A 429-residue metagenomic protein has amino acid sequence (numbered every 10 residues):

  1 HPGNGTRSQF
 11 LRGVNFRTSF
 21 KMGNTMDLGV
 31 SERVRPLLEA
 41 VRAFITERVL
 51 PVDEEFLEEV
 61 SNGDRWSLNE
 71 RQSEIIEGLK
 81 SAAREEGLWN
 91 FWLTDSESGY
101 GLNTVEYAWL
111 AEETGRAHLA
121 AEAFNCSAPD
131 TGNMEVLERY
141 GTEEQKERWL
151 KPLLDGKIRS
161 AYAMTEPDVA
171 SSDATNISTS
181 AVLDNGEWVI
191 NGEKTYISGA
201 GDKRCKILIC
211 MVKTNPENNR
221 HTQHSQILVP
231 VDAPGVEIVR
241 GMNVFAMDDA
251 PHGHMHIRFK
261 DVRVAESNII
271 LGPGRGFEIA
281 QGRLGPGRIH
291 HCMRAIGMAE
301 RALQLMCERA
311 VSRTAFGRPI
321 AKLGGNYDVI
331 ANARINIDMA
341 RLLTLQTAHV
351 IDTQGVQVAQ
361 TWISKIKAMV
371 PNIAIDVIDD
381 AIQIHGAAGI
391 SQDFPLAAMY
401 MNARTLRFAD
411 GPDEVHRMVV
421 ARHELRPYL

Functional and structural regions predicted by a protein language model:
G23-H118, S127, Y140-Q145, P152 (+5 more regions): Alpha-helical interface subdomain recognition
F124-E144, D173: N-terminal glycine-rich flavin-associated loop
G156-T165, I209: A short, Trp-centered hydrophobic/proline-enriched beta-strand micro-motif
V169-D173, W188: Hydrophobic, small-residue-rich alpha-helical packing segments that form membrane-like cores
N176, D232-R263: Flexible, small-/acidic-enriched active-site or ligand-binding loops
G186-E187, N191-V239: A short core secondary-structure module
